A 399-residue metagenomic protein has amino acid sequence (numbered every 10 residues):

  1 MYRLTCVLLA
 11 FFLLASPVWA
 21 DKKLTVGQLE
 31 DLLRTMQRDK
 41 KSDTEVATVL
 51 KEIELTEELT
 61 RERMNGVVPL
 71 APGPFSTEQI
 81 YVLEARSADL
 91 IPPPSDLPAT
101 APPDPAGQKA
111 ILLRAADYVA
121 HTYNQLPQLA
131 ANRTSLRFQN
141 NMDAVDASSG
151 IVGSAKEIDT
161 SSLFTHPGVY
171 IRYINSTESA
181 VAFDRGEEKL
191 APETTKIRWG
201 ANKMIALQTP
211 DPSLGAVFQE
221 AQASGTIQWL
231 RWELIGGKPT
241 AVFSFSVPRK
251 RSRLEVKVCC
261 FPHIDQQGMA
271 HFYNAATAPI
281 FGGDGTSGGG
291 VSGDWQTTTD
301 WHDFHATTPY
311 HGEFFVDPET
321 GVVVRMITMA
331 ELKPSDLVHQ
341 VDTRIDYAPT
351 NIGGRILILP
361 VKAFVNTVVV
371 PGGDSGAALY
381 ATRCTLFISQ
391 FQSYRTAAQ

Functional and structural regions predicted by a protein language model:
M1-Y2: N-terminal secretory signal peptides that target proteins for export/translocation
T5-S16: Bacterial N-terminal signal peptides
L14-A20, Y170, S176: N-terminal processing/targeting junctions
A20-A99: General marker for long, soluble alpha-helical cores
T25, F315-D317: Helix N-cap / beta->alpha transition motif
D89-H311, P318-V324, A330-D342, Y347-Q399: Structured extracytoplasmic
